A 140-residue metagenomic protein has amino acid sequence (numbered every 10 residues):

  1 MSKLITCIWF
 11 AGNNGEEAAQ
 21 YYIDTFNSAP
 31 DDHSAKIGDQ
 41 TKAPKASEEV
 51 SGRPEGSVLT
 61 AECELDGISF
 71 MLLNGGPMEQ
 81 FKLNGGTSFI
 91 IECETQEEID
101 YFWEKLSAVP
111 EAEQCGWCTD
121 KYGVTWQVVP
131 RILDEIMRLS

Functional and structural regions predicted by a protein language model:
S2-L4: Extreme N-terminal starter segment of soluble prokaryotic enzymes
T6, V58, E113-C115: Short loop/turn microsegments at loop-to-beta-strand junctions
I8-G67: Core segments of cupin and vicinal oxygen chelate
T25, E64-S69, N74-G76, Q80-T125 (+1 more regions): Vicinal oxygen chelate
A46, D134-S140: A short, polar/charged loop-to-alpha-helix boundary motif
